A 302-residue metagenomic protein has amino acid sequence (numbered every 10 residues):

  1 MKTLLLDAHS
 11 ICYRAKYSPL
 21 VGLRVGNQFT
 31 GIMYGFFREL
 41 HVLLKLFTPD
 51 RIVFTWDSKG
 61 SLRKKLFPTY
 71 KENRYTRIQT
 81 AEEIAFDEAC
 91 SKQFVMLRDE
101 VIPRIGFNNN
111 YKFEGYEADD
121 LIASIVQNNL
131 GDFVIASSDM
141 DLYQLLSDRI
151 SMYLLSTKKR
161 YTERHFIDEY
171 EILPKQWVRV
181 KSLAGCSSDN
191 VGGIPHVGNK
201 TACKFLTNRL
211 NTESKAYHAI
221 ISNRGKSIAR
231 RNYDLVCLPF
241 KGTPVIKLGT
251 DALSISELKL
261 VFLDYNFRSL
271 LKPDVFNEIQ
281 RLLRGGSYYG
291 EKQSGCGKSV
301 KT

Functional and structural regions predicted by a protein language model:
M1, F133, D189-G192: Hydrophobic/aromatic side chains embedded in well-ordered alpha-helices
K2-D132, L142-R160, C237-L253: Noncatalytic, basic helical substrate-engagement surface that gates or grips nucleic-acid strands
V42, L46-W56, K71-R77, E82-A85 (+3 more regions): Non-catalytic nucleic-acid-binding/docking modules located in mid-to-C-terminal regions of nucleic-acid enzymes
I135-D139: Conserved RecA-like ASCE P-loop NTPase motor core of nucleic-acid helicases/translocases
